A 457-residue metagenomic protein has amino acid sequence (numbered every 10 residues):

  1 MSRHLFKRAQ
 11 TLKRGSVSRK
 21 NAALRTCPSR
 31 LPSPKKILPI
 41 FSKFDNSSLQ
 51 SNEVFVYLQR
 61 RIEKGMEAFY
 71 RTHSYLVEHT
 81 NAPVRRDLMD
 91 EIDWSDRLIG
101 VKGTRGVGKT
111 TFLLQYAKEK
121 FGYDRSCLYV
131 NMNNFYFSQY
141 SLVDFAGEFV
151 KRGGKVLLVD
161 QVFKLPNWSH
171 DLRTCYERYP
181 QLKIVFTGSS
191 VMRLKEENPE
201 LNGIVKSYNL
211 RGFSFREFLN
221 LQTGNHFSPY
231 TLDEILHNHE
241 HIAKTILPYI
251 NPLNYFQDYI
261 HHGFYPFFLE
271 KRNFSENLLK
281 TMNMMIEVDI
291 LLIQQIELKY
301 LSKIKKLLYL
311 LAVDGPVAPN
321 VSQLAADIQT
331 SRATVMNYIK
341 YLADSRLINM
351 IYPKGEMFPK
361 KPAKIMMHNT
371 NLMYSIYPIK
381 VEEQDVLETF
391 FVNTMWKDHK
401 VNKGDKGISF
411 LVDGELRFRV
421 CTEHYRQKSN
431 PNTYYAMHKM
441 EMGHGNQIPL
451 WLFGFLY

Functional and structural regions predicted by a protein language model:
N46-Q50, V54-F55, L269-G404: Accessory nucleic acid-recognition modules appended to NTPase machines
S51-V54, H73, S189, K195-S302 (+1 more regions): Interdomain motor-coupling "hinge/lid" segment immediately C-terminal to the ATP-binding subdomain of NTP-driven enzymes
E53-D90: N-terminal pre-Walker A segment at the start of P-loop NTPase domains
V101: Hydrophobic anchor at the beta1->P-loop junction of P-loop NTPases
K109-T110: Conserved lysine of the Walker
R125-G153: Short glycine-rich substrate-engagement loop in P-loop NTPases that contacts/grips substrate
K183-S189: Structural recognition of the conserved hydrophobic beta-strand(s) that form the central parallel beta-sheet of P-loop
F391, M395, I408-R426: Conserved catalytic cores of phosphodiester-cleaving nucleases, focusing on short active-site segments
